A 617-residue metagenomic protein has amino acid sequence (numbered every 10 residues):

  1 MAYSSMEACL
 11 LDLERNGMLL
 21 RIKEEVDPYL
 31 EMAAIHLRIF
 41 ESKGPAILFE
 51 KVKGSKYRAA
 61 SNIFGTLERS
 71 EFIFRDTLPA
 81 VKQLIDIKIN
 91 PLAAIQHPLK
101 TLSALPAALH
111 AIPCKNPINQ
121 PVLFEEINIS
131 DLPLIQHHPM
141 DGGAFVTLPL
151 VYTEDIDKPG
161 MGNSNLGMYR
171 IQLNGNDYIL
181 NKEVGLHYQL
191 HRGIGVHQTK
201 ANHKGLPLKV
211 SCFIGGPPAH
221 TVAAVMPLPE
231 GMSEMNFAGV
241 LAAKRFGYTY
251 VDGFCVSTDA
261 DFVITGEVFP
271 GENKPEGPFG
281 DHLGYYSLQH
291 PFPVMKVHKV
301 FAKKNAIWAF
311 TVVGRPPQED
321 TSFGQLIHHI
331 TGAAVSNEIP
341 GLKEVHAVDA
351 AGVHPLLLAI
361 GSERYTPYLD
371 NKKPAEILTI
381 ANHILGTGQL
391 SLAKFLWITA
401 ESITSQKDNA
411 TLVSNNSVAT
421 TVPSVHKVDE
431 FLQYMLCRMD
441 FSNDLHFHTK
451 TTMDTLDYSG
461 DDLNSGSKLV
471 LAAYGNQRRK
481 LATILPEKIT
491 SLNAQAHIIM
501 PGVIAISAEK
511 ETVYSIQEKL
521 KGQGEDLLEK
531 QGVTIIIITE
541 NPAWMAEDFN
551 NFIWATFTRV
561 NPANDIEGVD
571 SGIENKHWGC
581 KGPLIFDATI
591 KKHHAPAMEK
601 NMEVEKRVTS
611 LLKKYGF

Functional and structural regions predicted by a protein language model:
M1-F279, G284-V294, H298-F617: Extended, highly charged
